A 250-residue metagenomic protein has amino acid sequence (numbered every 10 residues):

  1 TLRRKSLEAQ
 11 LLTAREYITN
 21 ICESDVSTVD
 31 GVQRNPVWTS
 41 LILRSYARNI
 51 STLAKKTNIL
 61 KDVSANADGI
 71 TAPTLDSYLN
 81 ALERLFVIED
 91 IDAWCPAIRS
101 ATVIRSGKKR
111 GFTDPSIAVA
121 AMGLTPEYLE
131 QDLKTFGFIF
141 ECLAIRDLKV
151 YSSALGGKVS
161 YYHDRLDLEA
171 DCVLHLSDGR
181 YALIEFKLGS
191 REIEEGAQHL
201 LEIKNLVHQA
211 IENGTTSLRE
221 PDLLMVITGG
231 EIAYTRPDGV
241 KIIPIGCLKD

Functional and structural regions predicted by a protein language model:
L2-R180: Accessory nucleic acid-recognition modules appended to NTPase machines
G111, S160, A182-I184, M225-I227 (+1 more regions): Hydrophobic/aromatic beta-strand patches that form the interior of the parallel beta-sheet core in alpha/beta enzyme
D114-S116, H163, K187, T228-G230 (+1 more regions): Residues at the C-termini of beta-strands that transition into short coil/loop
A120, I193-E194, A233-P237: Switch/connector loops and helix/strand junctions flanking conserved nucleotide-binding motifs in nucleotide-processing
Y128-D132, G196-I203: Short, surface-exposed loop/helix-turn segments at secondary-structure junctions that function as lids/hinges flanking
Y181-E192, H199: Active-site ExK catalytic segment of metal-dependent nucleases
N205-L223: Short mixed-charge
D222-D250: Domain-level recognition of nuclease-like catalytic cores that cleave nucleotide substrates
